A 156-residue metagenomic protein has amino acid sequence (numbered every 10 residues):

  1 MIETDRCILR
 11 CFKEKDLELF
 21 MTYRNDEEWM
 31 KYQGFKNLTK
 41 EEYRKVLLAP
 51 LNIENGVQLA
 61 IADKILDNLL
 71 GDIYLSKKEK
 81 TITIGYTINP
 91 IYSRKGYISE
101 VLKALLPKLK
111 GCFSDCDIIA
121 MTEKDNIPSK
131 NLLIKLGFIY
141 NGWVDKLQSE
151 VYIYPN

Functional and structural regions predicted by a protein language model:
M1-K31, Q58-N156: Acyl-donor (CoA/ACP) binding surface of acyl/acetyltransferases
E28-L48: Conserved GNAT-fold acetyl-CoA-binding loop/helix
P50-N55: Short loop/turn motifs at secondary-structure junctions and domain boundaries
